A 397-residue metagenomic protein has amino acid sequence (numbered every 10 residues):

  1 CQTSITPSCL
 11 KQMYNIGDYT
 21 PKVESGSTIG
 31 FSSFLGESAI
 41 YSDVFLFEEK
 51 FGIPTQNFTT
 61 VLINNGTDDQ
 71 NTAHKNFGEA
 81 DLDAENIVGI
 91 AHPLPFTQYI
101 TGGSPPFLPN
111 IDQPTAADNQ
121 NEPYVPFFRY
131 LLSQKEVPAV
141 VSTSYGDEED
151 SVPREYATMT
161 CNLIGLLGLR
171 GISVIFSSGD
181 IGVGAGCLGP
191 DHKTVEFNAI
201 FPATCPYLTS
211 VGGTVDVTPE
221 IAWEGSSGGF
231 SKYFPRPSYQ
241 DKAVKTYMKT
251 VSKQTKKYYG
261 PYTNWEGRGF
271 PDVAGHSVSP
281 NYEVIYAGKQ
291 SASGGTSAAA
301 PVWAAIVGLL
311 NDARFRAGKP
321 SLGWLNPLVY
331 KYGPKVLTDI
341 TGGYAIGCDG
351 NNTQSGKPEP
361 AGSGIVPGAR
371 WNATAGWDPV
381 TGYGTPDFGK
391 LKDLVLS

Functional and structural regions predicted by a protein language model:
C1-S210, Y239-A292, F315-A317, Y383-S397: Substrate-binding/charge-relay-adjacent region of secreted/lumenal peptidase catalytic domains
Q56-T59, T97-Q98, I175-F176, S210-G213 (+2 more regions): Acidic/polar loop patches that form or flank catalytic/metal-binding clefts of enzymes that bind anionic ligands
Q113-P114, I221-F234, I285-S293: Short, polar loop/linker segments at the starts of domains and inter-domain junctions
P206, S210-M248: Polar, glycine-rich mid-to-C-terminal structural blocks that act as macromolecule-binding/assembly scaffolds
Y258, N311-P379: An often Trp-containing, charged/polar helix-loop segment at the C-terminal end of enzyme catalytic cores
A304-D312: Short glycine/serine- and small hydrophobic-enriched flexible loop segments
